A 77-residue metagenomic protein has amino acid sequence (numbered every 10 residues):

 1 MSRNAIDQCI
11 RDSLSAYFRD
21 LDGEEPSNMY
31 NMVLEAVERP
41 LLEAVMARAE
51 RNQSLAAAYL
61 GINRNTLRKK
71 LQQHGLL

Functional and structural regions predicted by a protein language model:
M1-A5, D12-S13, R19-L77: Bacterial C-terminal helix-turn-helix
